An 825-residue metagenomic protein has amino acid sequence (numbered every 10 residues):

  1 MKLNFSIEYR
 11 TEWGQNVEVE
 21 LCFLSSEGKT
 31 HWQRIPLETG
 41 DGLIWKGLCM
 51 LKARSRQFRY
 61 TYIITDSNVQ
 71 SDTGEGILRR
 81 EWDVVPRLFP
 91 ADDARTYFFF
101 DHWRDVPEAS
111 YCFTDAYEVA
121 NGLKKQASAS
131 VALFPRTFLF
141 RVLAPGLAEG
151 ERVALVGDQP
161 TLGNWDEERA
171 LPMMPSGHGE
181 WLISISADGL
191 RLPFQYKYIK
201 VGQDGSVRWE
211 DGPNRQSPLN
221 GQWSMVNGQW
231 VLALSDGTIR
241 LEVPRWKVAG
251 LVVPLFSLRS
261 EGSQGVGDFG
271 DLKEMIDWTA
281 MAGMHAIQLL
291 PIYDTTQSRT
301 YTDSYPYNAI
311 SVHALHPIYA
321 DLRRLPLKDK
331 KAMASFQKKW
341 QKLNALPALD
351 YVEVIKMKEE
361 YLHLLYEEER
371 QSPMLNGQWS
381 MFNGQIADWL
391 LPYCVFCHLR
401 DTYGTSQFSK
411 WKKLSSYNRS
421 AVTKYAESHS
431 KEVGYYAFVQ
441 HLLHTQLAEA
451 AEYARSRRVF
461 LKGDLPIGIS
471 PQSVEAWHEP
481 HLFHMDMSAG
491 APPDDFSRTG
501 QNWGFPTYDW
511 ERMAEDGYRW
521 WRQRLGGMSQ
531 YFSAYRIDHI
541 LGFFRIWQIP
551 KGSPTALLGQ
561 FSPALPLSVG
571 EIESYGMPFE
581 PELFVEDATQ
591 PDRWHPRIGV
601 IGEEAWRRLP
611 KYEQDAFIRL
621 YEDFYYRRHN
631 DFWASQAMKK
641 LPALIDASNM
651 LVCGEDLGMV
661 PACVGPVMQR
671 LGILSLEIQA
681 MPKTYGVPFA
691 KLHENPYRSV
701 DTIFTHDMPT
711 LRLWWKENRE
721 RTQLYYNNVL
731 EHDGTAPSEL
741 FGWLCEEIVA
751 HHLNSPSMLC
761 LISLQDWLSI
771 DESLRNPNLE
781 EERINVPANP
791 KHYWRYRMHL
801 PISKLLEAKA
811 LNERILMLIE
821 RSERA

Functional and structural regions predicted by a protein language model:
M1-T11, F99-E151, W223, G228-P244: Basic K/R-rich, polyanion-interacting modules in nucleoproteins and related proteins
K2, E8-S55, T65-A91, A144-L192 (+3 more regions): Aromatic-rich carbohydrate-binding modules that target alpha-glucans
R240-P480, E511-G527, I546: Acidic/aromatic-lined carbohydrate-recognition and catalytic surfaces of CAZymes acting on diverse glycans
V248-V252, A286, R458-K462, A534-R536 (+4 more regions): Structural preference for beta-strand elements that scaffold enzyme active sites
D303-K331, E475-T499, T555-E580, I673-Y685: Acidic, His- and aromatic-enriched active-site or binding-groove loops in soluble protein domains that engage sugars
Q371, E613-R627, D631-L774, N778: Conserved alpha/beta catalytic core and glycan-binding cleft of carbohydrate-active enzymes
L443-Y453, G517-C663, L671-I673: Active-site neighborhood of glycoside hydrolase catalytic domains
L768-L805: Low-complexity, glycine/alanine/valine/leucine- and proline-rich hydrophobic stretches
